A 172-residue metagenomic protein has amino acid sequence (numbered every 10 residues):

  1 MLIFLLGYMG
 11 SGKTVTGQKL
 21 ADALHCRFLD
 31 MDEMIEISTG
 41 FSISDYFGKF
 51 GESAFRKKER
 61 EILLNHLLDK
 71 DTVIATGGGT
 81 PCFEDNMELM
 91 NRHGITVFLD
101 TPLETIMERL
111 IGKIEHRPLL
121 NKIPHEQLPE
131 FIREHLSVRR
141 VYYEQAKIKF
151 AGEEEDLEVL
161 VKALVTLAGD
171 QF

Functional and structural regions predicted by a protein language model:
L5: Hydrophobic anchor at the beta1->P-loop junction of P-loop NTPases
Y8: P-loop (Walker A) phosphate-binding loop of NTP-binding proteins
S11: ATP-binding Walker
T14: Walker A/P-loop
A23, S137-F172: NTP-dependent small-molecule kinase module
M31-T80, E84-N91, H116: ATP-dependent small-molecule kinase phosphotransfer cores that center on conserved nucleotide phosphate-binding segments
H93-R140: A glycine- and Lys/Arg-enriched "phosphate-lid" helix/loop adjacent to the NTP-binding pocket of small-molecule kinases
